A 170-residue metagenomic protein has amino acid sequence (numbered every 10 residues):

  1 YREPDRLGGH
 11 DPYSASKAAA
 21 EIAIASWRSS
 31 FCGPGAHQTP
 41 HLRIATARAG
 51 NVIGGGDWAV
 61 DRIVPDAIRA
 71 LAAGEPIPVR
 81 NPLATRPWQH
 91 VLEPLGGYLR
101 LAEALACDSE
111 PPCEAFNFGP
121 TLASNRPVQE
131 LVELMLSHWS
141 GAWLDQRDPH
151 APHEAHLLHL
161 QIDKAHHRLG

Functional and structural regions predicted by a protein language model:
Y1-N51, D57-A59: Catalytic helix-loop patch of NAD(P)-dependent Rossmann-fold dehydrogenases
P4, A36-H37, I68-R69, C107-D108: Short secondary-structure boundary/capping segments
I24-W27, A67, A165: Structural element of the ATP-grasp superfamily
S30, L71-G170: C-terminal substrate-binding subdomain of Rossmann-fold SDR/epimerase-dehydratase oxidoreductases
N51, G55, A84-P87: Heptad-repeat alpha-helical coiled-coil signaling segments
